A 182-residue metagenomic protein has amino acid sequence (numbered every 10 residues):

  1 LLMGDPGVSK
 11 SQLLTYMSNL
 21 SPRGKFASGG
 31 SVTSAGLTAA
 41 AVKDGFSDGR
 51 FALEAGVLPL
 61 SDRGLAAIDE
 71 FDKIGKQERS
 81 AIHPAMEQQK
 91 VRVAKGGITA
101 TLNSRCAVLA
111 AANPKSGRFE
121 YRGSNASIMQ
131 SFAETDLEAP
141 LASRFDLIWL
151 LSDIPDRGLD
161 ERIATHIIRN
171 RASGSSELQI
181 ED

Functional and structural regions predicted by a protein language model:
L1-R171, S175-E177: Conserved ASCE/P-loop NTPase catalytic core
Q179-D182: NTP-binding/hydrolysis catalytic cores, primarily Walker-type P-loop NTPases
